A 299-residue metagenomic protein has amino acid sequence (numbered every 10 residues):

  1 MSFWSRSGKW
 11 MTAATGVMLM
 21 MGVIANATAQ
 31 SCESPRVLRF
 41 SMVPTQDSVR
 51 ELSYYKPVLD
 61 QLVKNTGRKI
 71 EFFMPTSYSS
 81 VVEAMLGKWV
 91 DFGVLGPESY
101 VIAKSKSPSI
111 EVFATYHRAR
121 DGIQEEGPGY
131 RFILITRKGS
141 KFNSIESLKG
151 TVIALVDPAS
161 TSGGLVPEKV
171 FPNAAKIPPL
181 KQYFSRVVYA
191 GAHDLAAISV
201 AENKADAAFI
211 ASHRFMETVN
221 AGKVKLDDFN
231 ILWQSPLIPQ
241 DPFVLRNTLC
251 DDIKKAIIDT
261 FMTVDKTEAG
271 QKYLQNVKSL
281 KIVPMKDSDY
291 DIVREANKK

Functional and structural regions predicted by a protein language model:
S2-T15: Bacterial N-terminal signal peptides that target proteins for export
A25-S31: Boundary at the C-terminal end of the N-terminal hydrophobic targeting segment
C32-F40, Q46-P57, V63, I238 (+1 more regions): An extracytoplasmic/periplasmic, membrane-proximal ligand-sensing/linker region
P35, R39-N65, P75, E98 (+2 more regions): Bilobed "Venus flytrap"/periplasmic-binding protein-like clamshell domains and structurally analogous long
E83-S147: Acidic, polar ligand-binding/catalytic clefts
M85-L86, L148, V200-A201, F243: Hydrophobic residues within well-ordered alpha-helices
V94-P108, P167-N173, S199-E202, D206-L226: A ligand-binding cleft/hinge motif common to bilobed small-molecule-binding domains
I110-G127, S185, V219-L237: Short beta-strand->loop
